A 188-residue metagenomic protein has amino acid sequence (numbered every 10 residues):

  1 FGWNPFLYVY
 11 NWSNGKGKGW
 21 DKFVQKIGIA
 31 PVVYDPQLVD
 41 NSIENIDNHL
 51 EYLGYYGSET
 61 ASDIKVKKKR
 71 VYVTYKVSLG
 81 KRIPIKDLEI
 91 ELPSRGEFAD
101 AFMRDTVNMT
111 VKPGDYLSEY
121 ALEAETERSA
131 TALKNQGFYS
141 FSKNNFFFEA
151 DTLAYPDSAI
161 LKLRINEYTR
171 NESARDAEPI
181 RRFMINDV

Functional and structural regions predicted by a protein language model:
F1-V188: Interaction-mediating elements
